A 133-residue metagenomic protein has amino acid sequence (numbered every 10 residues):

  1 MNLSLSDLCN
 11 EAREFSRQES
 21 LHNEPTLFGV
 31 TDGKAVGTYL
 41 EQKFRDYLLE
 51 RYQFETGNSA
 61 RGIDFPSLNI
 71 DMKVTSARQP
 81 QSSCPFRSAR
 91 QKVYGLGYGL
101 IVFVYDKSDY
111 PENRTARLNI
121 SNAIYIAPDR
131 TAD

Functional and structural regions predicted by a protein language model:
M1-P66, V74-D133: Nucleic-acid endonuclease domains
I70: Acidic/His-rich structured neighborhood in mature extracellular/periplasmic domains
